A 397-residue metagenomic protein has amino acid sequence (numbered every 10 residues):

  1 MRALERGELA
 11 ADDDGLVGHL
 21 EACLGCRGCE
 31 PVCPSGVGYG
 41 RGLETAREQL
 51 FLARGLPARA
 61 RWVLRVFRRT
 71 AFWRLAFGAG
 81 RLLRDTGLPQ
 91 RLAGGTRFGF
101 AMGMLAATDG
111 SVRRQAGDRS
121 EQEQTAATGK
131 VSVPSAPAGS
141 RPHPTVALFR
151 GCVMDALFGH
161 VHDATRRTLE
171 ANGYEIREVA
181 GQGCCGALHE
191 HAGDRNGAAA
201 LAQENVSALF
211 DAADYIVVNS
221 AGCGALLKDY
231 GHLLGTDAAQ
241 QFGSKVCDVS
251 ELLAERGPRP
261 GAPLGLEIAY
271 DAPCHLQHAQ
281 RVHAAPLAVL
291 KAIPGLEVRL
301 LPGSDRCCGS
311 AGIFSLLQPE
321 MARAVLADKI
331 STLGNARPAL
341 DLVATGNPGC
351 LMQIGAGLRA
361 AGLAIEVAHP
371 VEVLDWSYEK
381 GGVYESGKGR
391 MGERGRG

Functional and structural regions predicted by a protein language model:
M1-H19: Sequence context of c-type cytochrome heme-c attachment sites
D13, V17-V37, D305: Cysteine-centered iron-sulfur cluster-binding motifs in ferredoxin-type domains/subunits of redox enzymes
Y39-G397: Iron-sulfur cluster-binding electron-transfer modules in prokaryotic oxidoreductases
